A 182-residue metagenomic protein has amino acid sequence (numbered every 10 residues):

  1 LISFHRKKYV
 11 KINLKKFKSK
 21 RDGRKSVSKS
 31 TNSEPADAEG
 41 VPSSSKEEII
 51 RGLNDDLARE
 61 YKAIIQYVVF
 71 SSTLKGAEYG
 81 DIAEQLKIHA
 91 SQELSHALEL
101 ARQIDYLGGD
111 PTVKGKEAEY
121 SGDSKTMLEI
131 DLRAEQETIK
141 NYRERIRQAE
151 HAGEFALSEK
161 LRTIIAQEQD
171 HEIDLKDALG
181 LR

Functional and structural regions predicted by a protein language model:
I2-R182: Iron-associated oxidoreductase/ferritin-like identity signal
